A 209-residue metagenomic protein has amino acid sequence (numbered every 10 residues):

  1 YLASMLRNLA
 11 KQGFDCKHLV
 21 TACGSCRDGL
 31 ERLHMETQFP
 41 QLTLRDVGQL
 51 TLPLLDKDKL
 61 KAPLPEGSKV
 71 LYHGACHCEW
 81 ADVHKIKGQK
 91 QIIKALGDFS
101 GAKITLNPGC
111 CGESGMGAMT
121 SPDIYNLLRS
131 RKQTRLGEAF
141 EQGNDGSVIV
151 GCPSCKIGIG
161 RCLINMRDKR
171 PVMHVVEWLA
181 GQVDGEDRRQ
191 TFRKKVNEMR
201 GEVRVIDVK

Functional and structural regions predicted by a protein language model:
Y1-K209: Iron-sulfur cluster-binding electron-transfer modules in prokaryotic oxidoreductases
